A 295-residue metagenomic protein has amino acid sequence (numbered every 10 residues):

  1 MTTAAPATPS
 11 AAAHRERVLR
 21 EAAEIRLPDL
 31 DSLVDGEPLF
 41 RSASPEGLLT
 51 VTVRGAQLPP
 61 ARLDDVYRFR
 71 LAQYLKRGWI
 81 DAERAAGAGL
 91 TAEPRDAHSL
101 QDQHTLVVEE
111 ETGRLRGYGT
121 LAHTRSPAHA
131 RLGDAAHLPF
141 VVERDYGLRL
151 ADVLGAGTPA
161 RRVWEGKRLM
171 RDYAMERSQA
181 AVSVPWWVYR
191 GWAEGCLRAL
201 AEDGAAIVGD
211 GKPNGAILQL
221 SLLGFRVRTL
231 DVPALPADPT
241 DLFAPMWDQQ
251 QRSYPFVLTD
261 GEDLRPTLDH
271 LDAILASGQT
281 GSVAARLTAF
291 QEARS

Functional and structural regions predicted by a protein language model:
T2-E21: Extreme N-terminal leader/anchor segments
E21-E24, P28-T91, L100, H104-E111 (+1 more regions): Short amphipathic alpha-helix that is part of the acyltransferase structural core
G87-P94, Q103-L138, R149, R161-R171: Conserved donor-binding loop and adjoining core beta-sheet/short helix segment in diverse acyl/aminoacyl transferases
R95-H98, M246: Short glycine-biased active-site loop of nucleotidyltransferases that positions the nucleotide triphosphate and helps
T105, I207, Y254-V257: Well-ordered beta-strand positions enriched in small/hydrophobic/aromatic, beta-favoring residues
H129-D248: Acyl-donor binding region in acyl/amide transferases
N214-A293: Accessory, usually C-terminal, subdomains that scaffold auxiliary metal cofactors
